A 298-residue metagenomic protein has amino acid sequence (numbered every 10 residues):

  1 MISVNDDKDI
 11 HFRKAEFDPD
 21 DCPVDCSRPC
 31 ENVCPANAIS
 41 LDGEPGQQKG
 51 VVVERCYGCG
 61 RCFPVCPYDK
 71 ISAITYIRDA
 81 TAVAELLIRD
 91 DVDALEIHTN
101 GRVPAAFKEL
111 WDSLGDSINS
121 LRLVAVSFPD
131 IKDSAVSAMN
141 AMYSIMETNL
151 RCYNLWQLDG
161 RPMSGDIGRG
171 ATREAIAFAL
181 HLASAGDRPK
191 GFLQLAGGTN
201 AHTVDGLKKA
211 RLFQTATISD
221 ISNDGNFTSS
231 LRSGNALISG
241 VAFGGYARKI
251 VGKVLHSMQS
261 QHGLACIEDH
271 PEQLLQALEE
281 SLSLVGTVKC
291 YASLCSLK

Functional and structural regions predicted by a protein language model:
M1-S40: Ferredoxin-type iron-sulfur electron-transfer modules and their immediate structural context
N5, Q48, T81-A84: Basic, glycine-/proline-tolerant helical and adjacent loop/strand elements that line or dock onto nucleic-acid
A15-E16, G46-V52, L193, S230: Short, well-ordered strand-loop elements centered on a beta-strand within folded domains, enriched for acidic residues
P19-D21, V53-E54, P67-A73, A94-N100: Flexible, glycine/proline-enriched loop segments at strand-loop-helix junctions that form or flank small-ligand binding
D25-C26, R55-G58, I88: C-terminal capping segment of individual leucine-rich repeats
S27-V51, R61-R78: Iron-sulfur cluster-binding cysteine motifs and their immediate structural context in ferredoxin-like electron-transfer
G60, P64, Y76-S257: Conserved mixed alpha/beta catalytic, RNA-binding, or beta-rich assembly cores of soluble enzyme, regulatory
S230, S239-K298: Extended, intrinsically disordered, low-complexity segments
